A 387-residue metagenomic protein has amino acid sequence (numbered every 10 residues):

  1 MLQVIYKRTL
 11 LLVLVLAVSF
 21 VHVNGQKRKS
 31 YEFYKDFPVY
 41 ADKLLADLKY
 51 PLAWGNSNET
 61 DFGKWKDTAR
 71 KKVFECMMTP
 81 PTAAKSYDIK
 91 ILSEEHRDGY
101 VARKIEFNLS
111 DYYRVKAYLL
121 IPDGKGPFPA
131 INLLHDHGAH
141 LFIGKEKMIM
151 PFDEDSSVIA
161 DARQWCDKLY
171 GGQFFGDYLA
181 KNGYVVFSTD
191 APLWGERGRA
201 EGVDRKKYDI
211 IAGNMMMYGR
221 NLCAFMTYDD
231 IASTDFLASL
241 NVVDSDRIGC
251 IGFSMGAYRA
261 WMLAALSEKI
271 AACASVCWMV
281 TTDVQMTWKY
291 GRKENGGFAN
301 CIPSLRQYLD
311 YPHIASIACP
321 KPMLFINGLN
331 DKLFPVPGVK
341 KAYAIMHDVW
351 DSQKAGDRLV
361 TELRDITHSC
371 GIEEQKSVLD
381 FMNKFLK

Functional and structural regions predicted by a protein language model:
M1-E32: Bacterial Sec-dependent N-terminal signal peptides
G25-V101, L109, G144: N-terminal targeting or regulatory segments adjacent to alpha/beta-hydrolase or S9 domains
E94-F152: Glycine-rich active-site/cofactor-binding loop and its immediate structural neighborhood
G126, L133-Y228, A238-S239, V284-T287: Cap/lid segment of the alpha/beta-hydrolase catalytic domain
I210, N214-M217, A232, A272-A315 (+2 more regions): Mobile cap/lid helix-loop segments that gate and shape the active-site cleft of serine hydrolases
V242-S254: Alpha/beta-hydrolase fold nucleophile elbow
A318, F325-N327: Short beta-strand/loop motif that positions the catalytic acidic residue of the alpha/beta-hydrolase fold
A344-K387: C-terminal catalytic histidine-bearing segment of alpha/beta-hydrolase fold enzymes
